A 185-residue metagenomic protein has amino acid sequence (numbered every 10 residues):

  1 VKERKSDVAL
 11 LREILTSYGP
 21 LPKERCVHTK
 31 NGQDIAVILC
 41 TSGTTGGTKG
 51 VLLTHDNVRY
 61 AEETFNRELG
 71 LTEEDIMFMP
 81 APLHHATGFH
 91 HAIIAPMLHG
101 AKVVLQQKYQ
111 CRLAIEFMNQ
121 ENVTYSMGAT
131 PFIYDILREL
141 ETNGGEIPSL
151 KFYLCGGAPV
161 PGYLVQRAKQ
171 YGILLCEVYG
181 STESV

Functional and structural regions predicted by a protein language model:
V1-K2, K49-L52, M79, A101-K108 (+1 more regions): Short beta-strand->loop structural element characteristic of the AMP-binding/adenylate-forming
S6-A9, S17-C40, G47, G70-I76: Conserved pre-ATP/AMP-binding loop-to-beta segment of ANL
Q33, H55-D56, A81, E121 (+1 more regions): Structural detector for helix-capping/boundary residues
I35, T41-T44, M77, L83 (+5 more regions): Conserved S/T- and glycine-rich ATP-binding loop of Class I adenylate-forming
A36-E63: Conserved AMP-binding A3 loop
D56, P131-F132, A158-P159: Alpha-helix/helix-capping structural signal
R59-I76, H84-Y125, D135, E139-L140: Conserved AMP-binding/adenylation subdomain of ANL enzymes
V123-G128, L137-V185: Gly/Ser/Thr-rich phosphate-binding loop
